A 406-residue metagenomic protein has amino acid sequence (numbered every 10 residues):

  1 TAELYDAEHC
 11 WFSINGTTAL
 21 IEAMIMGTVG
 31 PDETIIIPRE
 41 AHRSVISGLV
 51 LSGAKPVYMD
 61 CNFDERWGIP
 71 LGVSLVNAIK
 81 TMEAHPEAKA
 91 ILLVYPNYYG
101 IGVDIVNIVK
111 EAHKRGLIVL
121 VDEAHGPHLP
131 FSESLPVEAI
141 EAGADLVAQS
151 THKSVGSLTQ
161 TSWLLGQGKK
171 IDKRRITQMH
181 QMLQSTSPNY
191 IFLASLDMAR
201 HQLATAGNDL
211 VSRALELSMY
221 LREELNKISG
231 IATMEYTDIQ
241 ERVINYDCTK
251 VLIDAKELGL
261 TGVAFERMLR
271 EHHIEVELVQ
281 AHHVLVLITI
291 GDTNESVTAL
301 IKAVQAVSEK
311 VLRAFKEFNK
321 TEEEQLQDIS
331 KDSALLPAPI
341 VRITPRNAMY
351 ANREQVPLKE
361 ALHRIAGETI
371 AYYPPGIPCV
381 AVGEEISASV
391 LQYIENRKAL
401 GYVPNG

Functional and structural regions predicted by a protein language model:
A2-A23: Short loop-beta-helix segment that forms the pyridoxal 5′-phosphate
H9-W11, Q149, H273-E277: A short linear hydrophobic-aromatic micro-motif
W11-S13, I91-V94, L252, V284-T289: Short glycine-rich or small-residue beta-strand-to-loop segments that form or flank ligand, phosphate, metal/Fe-S
T17-T237, A255: Conserved PLP-enzyme active-site core in the AAT-like
L117, Q160-S162, Y190, D247-V251 (+4 more regions): Structural beta-strand/beta-sheet cores of well-ordered domains, especially the beta-sheet scaffolds that support
K173-T177, S195-A204, I244-T249, L278-V284 (+1 more regions): Short acidic (Asp/Glu) and glycine-rich catalytic loops that position anionic groups and cofactors
D209-L285, L312-P337: Conserved small-domain helix->loop->beta segment predominantly found in fold-type I
M268-E271, E277-G406: PLP-dependent enzyme catalytic core of the Aspartate aminotransferase-like
